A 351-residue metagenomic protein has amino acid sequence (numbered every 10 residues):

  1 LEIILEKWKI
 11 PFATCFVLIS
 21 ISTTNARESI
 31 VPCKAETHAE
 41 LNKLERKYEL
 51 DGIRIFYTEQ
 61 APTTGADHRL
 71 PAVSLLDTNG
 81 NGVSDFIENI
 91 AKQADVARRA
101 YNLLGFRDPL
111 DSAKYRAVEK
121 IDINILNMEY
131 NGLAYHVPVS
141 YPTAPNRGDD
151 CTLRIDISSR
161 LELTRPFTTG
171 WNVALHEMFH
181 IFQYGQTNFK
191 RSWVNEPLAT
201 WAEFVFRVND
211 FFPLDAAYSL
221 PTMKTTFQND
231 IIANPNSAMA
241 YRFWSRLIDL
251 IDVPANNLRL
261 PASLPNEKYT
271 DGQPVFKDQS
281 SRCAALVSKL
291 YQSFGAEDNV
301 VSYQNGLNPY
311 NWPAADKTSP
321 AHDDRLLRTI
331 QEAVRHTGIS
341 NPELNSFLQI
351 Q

Functional and structural regions predicted by a protein language model:
E2-F12: Bacterial N-terminal signal peptides that target proteins for export
I3, T23-R54, E59, D324-Q351: N-terminal low-structure segments adjacent to metalloprotease catalytic domains across cellular compartments
R27-I53, E59-P145, R165-W171, L175: Zn2+-dependent metallopeptidase catalytic core
Y101, N172-G185, E196-T200: Active-site recognition of the HExxH zinc-binding catalytic motif
N102-K120, Y184-N195, F212-A217, A255-K277: Surface-exposed patches in mature extracellular/periplasmic domains of secreted proteins
I155-A174, G185-K190: Short pre-active-site segment immediately N-terminal to the catalytic Zn-binding motif
Q186-R242: Post-HExxH zinc-binding segment in Zn-dependent metallohydrolases
F243-Q351: Pan-zinc metallopeptidase signature
